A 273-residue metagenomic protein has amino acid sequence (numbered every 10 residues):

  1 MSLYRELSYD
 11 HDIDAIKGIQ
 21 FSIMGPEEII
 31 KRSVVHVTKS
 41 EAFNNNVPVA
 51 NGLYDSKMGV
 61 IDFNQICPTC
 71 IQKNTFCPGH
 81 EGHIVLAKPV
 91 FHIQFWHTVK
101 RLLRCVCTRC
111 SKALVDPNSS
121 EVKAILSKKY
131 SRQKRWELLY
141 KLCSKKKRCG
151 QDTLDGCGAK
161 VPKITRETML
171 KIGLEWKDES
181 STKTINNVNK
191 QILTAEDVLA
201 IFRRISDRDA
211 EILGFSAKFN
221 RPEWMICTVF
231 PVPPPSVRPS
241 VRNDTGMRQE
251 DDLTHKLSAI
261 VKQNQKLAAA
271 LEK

Functional and structural regions predicted by a protein language model:
M1-K273: Conserved core architecture of multi-subunit DNA-directed RNA polymerases
